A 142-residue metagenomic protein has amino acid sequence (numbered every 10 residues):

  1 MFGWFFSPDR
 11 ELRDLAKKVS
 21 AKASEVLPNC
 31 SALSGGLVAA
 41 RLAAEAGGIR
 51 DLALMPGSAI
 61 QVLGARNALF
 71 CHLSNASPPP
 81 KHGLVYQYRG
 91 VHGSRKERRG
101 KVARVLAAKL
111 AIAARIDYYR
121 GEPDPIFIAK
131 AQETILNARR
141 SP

Functional and structural regions predicted by a protein language model:
M1-L37: Helix-hairpin-helix/helix-loop-helix acidic hairpins
V26, C30-S31, L52, V102 (+1 more regions): Short, surface-exposed helix-loop/turn micro-motifs enriched in polar/charged residues
L27, S34, V38, Q61-V62 (+5 more regions): A sequence-level detector of short, solvent-exposed, charge-rich linear segments
R41-R120: Phosphate-backbone recognition surface of nucleic-acid-processing proteins
L106-P142: Acidic, carboxylate-rich catalytic segments that either coordinate divalent cations
